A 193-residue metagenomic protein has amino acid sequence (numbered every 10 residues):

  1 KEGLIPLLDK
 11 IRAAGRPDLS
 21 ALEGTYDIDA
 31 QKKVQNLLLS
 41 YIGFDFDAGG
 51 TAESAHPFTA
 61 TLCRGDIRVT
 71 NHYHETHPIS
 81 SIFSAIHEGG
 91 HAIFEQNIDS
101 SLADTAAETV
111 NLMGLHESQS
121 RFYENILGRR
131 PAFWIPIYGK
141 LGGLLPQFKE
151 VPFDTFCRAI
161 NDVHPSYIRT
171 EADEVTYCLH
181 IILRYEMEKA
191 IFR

Functional and structural regions predicted by a protein language model:
K1-P78: Contiguous, non-catalytic segments that form substrate-binding/exosite surfaces or channel walls
L7-A21, D99-A106, L127-Y138, R193: Inter-helical turn/loop segments and adjacent helix faces that build the functional surface of alpha-helical bundle
D9, T59-R68, A92-S100, F153-D162: Active-site-adjacent bridging/hinge elements
D27, T61-G65, H74-I82, N111-H116 (+3 more regions): Secondary-structure capping and boundary motifs in well-ordered enzyme cores
T70-E75, D99-L112: Short helix/strand-bridging catalytic loops that position acidic/His residues to coordinate divalent metals and engage
S80-D99, E117-R121, M187: Active-site recognition of the HExxH zinc-binding catalytic motif
T109-F148: Post-HExxH zinc-binding segment in Zn-dependent metallohydrolases
A132-R193: Long, amphipathic alpha-helical stalk/connector segments used for oligomerization, subunit docking, or mechanical
